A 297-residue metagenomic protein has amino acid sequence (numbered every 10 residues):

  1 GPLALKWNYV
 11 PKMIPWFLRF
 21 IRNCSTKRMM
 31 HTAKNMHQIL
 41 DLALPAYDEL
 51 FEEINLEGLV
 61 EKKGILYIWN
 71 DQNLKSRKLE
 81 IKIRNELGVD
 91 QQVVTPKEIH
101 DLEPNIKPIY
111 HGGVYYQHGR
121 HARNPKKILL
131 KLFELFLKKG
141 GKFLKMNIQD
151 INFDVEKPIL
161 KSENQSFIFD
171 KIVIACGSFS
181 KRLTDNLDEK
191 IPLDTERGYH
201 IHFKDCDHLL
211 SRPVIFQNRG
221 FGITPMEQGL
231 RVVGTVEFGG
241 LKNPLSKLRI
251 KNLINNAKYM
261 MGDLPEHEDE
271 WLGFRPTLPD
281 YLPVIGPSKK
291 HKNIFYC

Functional and structural regions predicted by a protein language model:
G1-P96: Dinucleotide-binding Rossmann-like beta1-alpha1 core, especially the glycine-rich loop that anchors the ADP
H31-L44, L66-S76, D101-L102, Y115-E134 (+1 more regions): Short beta-strand to alpha-helix junction loop
V60-K62, K145, L193-E196, M261-G273: A short coil-to-beta-strand element that immediately follows conserved catalytic motifs
K75-L87, I99, I106-K171: Helical element adjacent to the flavin cofactor pocket in flavoenzyme catalytic cores
Q91, Q217-N218, K258-C297: C-terminal catalytic lobe of FAD-dependent flavoproteins
G112-G119, R123-E134, I148-Q149, N164 (+5 more regions): Flavin (primarily FAD) cofactor-binding/catalytic cores of flavoenzymes
F153, L160-S211, D263: Central helical "cap/lid" subdomain
M226-M261: Conserved FAD/dinucleotide-binding core of flavoprotein oxidoreductases
